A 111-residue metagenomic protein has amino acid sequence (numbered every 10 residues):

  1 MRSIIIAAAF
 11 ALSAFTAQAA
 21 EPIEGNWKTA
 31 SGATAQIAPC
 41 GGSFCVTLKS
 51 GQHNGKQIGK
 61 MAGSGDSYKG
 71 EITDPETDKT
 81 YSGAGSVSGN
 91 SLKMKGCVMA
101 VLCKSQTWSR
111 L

Functional and structural regions predicted by a protein language model:
M1-I4: Positively charged n-region of N-terminal signal peptides that target proteins for export
I6, R110-L111: Short amphipathic alpha-helical "recognition" segments used for binding
A7-A14: Bacterial N-terminal signal peptides
F15-A20: Sec/Tat signal peptide C-region and signal peptidase I cleavage site
E21-S86: Central antiparallel beta-sheet cores of small beta-barrel/beta-sandwich binding domains
A84-S105, S109: Short, exposed beta-strand-loop hairpins at the edges of beta-sheets in extracellular/periplasmic proteins
